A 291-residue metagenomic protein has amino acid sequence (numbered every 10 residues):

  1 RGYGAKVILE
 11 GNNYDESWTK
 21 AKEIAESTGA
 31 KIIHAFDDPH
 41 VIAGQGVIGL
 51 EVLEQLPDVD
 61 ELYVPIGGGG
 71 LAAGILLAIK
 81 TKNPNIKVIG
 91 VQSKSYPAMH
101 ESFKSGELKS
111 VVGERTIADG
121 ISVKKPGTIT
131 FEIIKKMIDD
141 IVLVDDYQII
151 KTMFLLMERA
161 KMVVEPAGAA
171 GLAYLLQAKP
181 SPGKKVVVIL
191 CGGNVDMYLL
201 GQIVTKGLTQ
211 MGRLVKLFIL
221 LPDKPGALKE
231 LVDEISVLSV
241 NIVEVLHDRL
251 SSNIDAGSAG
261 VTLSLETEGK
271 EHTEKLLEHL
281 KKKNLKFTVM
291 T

Functional and structural regions predicted by a protein language model:
R1-T291: PLP-dependent amino-acid enzyme catalytic core
